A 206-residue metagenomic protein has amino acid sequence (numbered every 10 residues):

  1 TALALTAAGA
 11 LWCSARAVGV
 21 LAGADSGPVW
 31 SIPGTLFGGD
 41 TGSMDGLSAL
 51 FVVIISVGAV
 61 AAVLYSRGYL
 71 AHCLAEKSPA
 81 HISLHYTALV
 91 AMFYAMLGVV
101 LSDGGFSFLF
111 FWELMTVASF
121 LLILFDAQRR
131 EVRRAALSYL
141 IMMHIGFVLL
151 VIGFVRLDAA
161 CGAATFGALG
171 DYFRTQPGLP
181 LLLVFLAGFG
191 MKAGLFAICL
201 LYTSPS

Functional and structural regions predicted by a protein language model:
T1-T87, A160-D171: Transmembrane helix-loop-helix hairpins at membrane boundaries of multipass inner-membrane proteins
G34-F37, F93-A95, D103, L181-L183: Short hydrophobic "helix-edge" motifs at membrane interfaces and signal-peptide entry regions
G42-D45, S56, L101, F110 (+1 more regions): Short conserved micro-motifs on helix faces and helix-strand junctions that flank and scaffold key functional residues
L50-I55, S107-M115, G178-L186: Structural signature of hydrophobic alpha-helical transmembrane segments
Y65, Y69, A118-I123, G190-L201: Juxtamembrane interface elements at the cytosolic ends of transmembrane helices in multi-pass membrane proteins
L84-A91, A95-P177, M191: Alpha-helical multi-pass transmembrane bundles of energy-transducing inner-membrane proteins
Y202-S206: Conserved small/polar residues in nucleotide/adenosyl-binding loops
